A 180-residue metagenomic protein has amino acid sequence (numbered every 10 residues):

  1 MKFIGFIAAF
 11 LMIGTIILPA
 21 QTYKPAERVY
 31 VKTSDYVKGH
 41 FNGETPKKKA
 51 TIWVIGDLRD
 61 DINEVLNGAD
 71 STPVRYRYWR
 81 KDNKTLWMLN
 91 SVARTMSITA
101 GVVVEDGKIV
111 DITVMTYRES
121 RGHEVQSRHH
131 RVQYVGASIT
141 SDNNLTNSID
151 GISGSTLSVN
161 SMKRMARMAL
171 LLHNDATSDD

Functional and structural regions predicted by a protein language model:
M1-F6: Positively charged n-region of N-terminal signal peptides that target proteins for export
I7-T15: Bacterial N-terminal signal peptides
I16-A20: Sec/Tat signal peptide C-region and signal peptidase I cleavage site
Q21-I149, S155-T156, N160, R164-D180: Flexible, solvent-exposed loop/hinge segments and secondary-structure transition points
